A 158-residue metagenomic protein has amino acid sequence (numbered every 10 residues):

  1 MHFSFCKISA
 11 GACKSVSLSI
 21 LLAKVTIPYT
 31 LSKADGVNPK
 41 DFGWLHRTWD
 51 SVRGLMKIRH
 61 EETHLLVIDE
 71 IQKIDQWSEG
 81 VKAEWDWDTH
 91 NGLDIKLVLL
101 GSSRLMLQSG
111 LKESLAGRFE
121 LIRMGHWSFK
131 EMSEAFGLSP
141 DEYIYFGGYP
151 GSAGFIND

Functional and structural regions predicted by a protein language model:
M1-D158: Phosphate-binding site recognition
